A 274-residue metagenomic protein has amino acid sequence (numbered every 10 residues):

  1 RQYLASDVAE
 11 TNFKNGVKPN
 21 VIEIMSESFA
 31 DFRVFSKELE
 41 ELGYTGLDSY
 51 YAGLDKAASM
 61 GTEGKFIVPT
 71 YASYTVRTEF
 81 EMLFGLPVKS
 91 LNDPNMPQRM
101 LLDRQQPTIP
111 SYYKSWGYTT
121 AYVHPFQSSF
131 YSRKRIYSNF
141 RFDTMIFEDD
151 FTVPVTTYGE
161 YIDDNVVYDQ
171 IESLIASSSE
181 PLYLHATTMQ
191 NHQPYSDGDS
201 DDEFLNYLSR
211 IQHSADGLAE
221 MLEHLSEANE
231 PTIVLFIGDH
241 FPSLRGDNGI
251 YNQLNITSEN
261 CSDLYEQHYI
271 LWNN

Functional and structural regions predicted by a protein language model:
L4-P19, E23-N274: Solvent-exposed soluble domains appended to multi-pass membrane proteins
